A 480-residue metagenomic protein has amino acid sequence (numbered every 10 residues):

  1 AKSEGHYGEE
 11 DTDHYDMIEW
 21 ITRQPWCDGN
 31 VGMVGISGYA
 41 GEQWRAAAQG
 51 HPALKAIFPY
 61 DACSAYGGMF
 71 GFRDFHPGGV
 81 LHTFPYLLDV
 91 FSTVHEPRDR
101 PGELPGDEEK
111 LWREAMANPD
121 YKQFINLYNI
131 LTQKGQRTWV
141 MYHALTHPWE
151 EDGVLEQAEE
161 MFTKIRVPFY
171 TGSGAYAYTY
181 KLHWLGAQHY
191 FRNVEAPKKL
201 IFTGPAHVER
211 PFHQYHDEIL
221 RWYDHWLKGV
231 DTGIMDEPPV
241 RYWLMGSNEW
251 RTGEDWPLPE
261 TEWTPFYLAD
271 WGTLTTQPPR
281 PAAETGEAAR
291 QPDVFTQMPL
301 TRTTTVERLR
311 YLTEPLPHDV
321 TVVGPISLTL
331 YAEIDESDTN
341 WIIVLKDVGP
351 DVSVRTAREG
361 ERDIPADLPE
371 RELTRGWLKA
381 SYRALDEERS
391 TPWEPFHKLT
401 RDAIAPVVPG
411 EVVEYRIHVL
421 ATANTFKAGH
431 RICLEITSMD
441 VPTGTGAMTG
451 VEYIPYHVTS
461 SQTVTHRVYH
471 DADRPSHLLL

Functional and structural regions predicted by a protein language model:
A1-R23, F70-F75, P350, A357 (+4 more regions): Cap/lid segment of the alpha/beta-hydrolase catalytic domain
P25-S37: Alpha/beta-hydrolase fold nucleophile elbow
Y39-H51, L330: Short glycine-enriched nucleophile-adjacent loop and the immediately C-terminal alpha-helix near the catalytic center
A48-K164: Accessory cap/linker subdomain of secreted extracellular hydrolases
I165, T171-S173: Short beta-strand/loop motif that positions the catalytic acidic residue of the alpha/beta-hydrolase fold
Y178-G186: Conserved alpha/beta-hydrolase "acid-adjacent" motif
N193, Y215-D217, L227-L480: Glycine/threonine-rich phosphate-binding loop and adjacent beta-strand/alpha-helix elements that clamp
V194-H207: Catalytic histidine neighborhood in serine/cysteine hydrolases with alpha/beta-hydrolase-type architecture
